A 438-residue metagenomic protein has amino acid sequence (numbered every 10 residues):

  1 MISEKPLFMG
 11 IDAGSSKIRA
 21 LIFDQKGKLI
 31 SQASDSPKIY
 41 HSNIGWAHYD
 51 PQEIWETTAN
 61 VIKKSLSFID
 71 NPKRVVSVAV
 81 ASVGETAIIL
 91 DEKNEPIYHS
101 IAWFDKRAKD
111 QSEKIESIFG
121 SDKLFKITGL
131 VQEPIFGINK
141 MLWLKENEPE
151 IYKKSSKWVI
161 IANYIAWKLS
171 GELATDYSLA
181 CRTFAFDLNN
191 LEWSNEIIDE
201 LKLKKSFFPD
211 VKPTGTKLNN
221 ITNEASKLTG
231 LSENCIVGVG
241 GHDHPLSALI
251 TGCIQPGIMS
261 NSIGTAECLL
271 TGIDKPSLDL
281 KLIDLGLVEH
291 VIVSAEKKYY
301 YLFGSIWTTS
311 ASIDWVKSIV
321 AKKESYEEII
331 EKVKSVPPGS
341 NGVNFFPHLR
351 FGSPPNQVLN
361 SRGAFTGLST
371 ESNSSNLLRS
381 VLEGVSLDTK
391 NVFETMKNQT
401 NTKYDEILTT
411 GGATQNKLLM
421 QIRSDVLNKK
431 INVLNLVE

Functional and structural regions predicted by a protein language model:
M1-Y98, D110, K126, N223-K227 (+2 more regions): N-terminal glycine/serine-rich phosphate-binding loop of ATP-dependent small-molecule kinases, especially carbohydrate
I2-S3, F8-G10, K109, E116-G129 (+4 more regions): Active-site core segments that coordinate phosphate-bearing ligands/cofactors across diverse enzyme families
G27, D50, V78, D105 (+3 more regions): Residue-level signal for inorganic ion chemistry
S67-W103, V131-G137, A162, A166-D187 (+2 more regions): Short beta-strand-loop/turn "lid" adjacent to the catalytic site in phosphate-handling enzymes
N71-R74, F207, S386, K403: Short loop/turn motifs at secondary-structure junctions
Y98-S112, L434-N435: Short, acidic/small-residue loops that bind anionic groups at enzyme active sites
L201-P213: A conserved helix-loop-beta module that forms one wall/lid of the active-site cleft in ATP-utilizing catalytic domains
